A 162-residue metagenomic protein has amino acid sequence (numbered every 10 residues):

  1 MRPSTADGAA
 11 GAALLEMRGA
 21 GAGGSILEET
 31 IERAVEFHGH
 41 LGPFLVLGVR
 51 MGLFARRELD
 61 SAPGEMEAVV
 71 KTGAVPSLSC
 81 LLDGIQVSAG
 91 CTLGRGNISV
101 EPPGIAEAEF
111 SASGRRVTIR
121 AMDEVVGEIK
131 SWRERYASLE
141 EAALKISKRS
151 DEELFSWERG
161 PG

Functional and structural regions predicted by a protein language model:
R2-G162: Non-transmembrane, aqueous-exposed alpha-helical and coiled segments at domain scale
